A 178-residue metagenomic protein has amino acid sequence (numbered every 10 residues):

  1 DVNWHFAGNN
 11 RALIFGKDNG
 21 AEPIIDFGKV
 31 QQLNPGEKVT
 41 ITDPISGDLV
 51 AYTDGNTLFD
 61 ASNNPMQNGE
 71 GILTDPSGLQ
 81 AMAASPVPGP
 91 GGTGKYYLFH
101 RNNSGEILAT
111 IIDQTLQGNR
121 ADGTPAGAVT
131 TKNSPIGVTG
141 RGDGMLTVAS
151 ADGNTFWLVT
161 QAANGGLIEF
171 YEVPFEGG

Functional and structural regions predicted by a protein language model:
D1-G91, H100-V129: Beta-propeller domains
E37, T93-Y96, E106-I107, T155-F156 (+1 more regions): Extracellular structured ligand-interaction cores
L49-V50, G91-F99, G153-Q161: Acidic/hydrophobic-patterned starts of short beta strands in beta-sheet-rich repeat architectures
N103-W157, Q161-N164: Asp-box/WD-like beta-propeller blade repeats and closely related beta-sheet repeat scaffolds
I112, Y171-V173: Predominantly extracellular/luminal cell-surface or secreted proteins
P174-G178: Short, intrinsically disordered, charge-balanced linker/junction segments flanking boundaries in proteins
